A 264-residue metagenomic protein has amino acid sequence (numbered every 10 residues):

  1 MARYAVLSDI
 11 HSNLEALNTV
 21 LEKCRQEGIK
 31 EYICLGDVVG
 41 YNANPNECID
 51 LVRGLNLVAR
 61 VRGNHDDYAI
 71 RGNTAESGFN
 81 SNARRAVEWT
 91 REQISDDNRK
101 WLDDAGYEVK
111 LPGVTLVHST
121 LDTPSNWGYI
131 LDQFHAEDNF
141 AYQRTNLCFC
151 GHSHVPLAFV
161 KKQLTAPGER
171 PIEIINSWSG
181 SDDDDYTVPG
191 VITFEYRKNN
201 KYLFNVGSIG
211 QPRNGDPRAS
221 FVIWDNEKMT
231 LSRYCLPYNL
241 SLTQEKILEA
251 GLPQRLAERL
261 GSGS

Functional and structural regions predicted by a protein language model:
M1-A5, K110-L116, Y196-L203: Beta-strand-turn-beta hairpins that frame and shape the catalytic cleft of phosphate-ester-processing enzymes
M1-V58: N-terminal active-site segment of His-dependent metallophosphoesterases
L7-S8, Y32-D37, A59-N64, V117 (+2 more regions): Active-site neighborhood of phospho(di)ester-bond hydrolases with catalytic His/Asp-centered motifs
H11-A16, G40-A43, D66-I70, D122-P124 (+2 more regions): Active-site environment of divalent metal-dependent phosphoester hydrolases
I49-L51, L55-R144: Active-site neighborhood of divalent metal-dependent phosphoester bond hydrolases
E108-L111, P156-V160, S220-W224: Short beta-strand scaffold segments in enzyme catalytic cores
V114, S119-D138, Q143-L147, S153-P156 (+3 more regions): Active-site-proximal loop/helix segment associated with metal-binding centers of metalloenzymes
L164-S264: Acidic, His/Gly-rich catalytic cores of divalent-metal-dependent hydrolytic chemistry
